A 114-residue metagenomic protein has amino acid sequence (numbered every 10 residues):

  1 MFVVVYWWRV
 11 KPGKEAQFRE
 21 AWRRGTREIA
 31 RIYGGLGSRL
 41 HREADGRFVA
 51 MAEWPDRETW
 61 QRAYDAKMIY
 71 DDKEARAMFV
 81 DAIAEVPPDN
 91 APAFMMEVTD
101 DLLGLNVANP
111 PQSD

Functional and structural regions predicted by a protein language model:
F2-R9, G37-K67, A108: Short, well-ordered beta-strand segments in beta-rich or mixed alpha/beta enzyme and ligand-binding folds
W7, F94-D100: Short amphipathic
R9-E20: Short, surface-exposed ligand-recognition loops at beta-strand->loop->(often short) alpha-helix junctions that present
K11-G13, R57, D101: Generic structural motif
A16, E28, G37-S38, V107: Polar low-complexity intrinsically disordered regions enriched in Ser/Thr and small residues
A16-Q17, R42, P111-D114: Short, low-complexity N-terminal intrinsically disordered segments enriched in polar/charged residues
R24-L36, E53-M95, P111-S113: An amphipathic, aromatic/His-enriched active-site/gating alpha helix that lines ligand/cofactor pockets
D101-D114: C-terminal/domain-terminus segments
